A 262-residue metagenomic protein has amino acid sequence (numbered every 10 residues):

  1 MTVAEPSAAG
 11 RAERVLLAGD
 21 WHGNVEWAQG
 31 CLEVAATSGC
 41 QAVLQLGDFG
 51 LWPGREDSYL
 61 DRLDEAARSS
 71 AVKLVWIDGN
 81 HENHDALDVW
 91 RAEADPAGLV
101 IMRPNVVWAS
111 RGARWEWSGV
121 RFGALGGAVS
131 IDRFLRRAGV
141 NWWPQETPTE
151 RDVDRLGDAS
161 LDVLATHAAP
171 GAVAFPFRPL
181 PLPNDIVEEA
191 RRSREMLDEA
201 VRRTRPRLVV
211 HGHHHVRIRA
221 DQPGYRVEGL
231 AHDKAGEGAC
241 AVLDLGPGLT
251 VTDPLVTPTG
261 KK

Functional and structural regions predicted by a protein language model:
T2-E5, A18, G23-E116: Core catalytic region of metal-dependent phosphoesterases/phosphodiesterases, especially metallo-beta-lactamase-like
A9, R114-S118, R202-R203, H215-K262: Binuclear metal-dependent phosphoesterase catalytic core
R11-L16: Extreme N-terminal starter segment of soluble prokaryotic enzymes
L17-D20, V43-D48, L74-H81, A109-S110 (+4 more regions): Active-site neighborhood of phospho(di)ester-bond hydrolases with catalytic His/Asp-centered motifs
H22-E26, G50-R55, D78-D88, W115-E116 (+5 more regions): Active-site environment of divalent metal-dependent phosphoester hydrolases
L32, V153-D154, D198: Short hydrophobic/charged patches on amphipathic alpha-helices used for structural packing and interfaces
G54, A67, W76, N80-I186: Conserved catalytic scaffold of divalent metal-dependent phosphoesterases
D57-D64, L182-E195: Charged helix-capping and loop-helix junction motifs
